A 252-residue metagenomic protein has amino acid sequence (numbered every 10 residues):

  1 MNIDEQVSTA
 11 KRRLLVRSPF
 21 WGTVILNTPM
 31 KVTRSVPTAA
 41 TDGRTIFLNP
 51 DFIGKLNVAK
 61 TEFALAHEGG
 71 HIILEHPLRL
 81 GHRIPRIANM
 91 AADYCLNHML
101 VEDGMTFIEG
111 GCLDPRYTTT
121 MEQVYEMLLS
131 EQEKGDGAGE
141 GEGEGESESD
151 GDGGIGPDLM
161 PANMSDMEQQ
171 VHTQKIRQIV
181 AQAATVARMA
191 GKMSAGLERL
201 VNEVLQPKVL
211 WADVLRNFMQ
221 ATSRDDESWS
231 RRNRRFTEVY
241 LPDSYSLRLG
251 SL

Functional and structural regions predicted by a protein language model:
M1-L65, G69-T106: Basic/hydrophobic alpha-helical interface regions
T45, S251-L252: Hydrophobic "anchor" residues on beta-strands that sit immediately upstream of conserved functional sites
H98-S251: Negatively charged
